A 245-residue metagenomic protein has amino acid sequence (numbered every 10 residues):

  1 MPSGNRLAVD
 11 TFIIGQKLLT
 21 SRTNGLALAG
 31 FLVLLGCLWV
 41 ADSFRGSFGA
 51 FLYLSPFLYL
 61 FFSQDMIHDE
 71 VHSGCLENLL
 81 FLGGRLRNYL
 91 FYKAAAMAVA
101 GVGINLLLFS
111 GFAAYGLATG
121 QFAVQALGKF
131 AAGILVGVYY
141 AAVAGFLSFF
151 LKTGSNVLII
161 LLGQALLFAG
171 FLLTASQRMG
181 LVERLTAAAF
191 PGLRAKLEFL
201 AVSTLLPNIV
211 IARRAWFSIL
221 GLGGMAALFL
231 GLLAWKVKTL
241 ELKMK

Functional and structural regions predicted by a protein language model:
M1-L28, L242: Aromatic- and glycine-rich beta-strand/loop motifs that create alpha-glucan
G4, A8-F12, R87, F91-A95 (+1 more regions): Alpha-helical membrane-protein architecture signal
G4, I160-K245: Terminal transmembrane helical anchor/hairpin motif
Q16-K17, T23-N24, A29-F44, F48 (+1 more regions): Outer-membrane beta-barrel domain signature
N24, L28-L58, F62-H68, F91-G163 (+1 more regions): Secretory targeting signals
H68-E77, L147-S148, A175-L185: A cytosolic-side transmembrane-helix exit/cap motif
N78-L86: Short helix-to-coil transition segments within interhelical loops that connect adjacent transmembrane helices
